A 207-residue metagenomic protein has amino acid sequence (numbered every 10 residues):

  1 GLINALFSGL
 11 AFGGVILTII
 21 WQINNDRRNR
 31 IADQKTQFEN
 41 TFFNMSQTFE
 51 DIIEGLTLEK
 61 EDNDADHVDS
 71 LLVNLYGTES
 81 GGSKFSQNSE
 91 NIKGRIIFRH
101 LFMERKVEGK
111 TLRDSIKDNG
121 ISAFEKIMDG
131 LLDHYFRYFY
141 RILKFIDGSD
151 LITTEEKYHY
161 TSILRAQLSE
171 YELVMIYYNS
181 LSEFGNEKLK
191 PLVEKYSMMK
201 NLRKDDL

Functional and structural regions predicted by a protein language model:
G1-T36: Membrane-embedded hydrophobic alpha-helical segments
I31-L207: Intrinsically disordered, low-complexity polar regions and short flexible loop motifs
